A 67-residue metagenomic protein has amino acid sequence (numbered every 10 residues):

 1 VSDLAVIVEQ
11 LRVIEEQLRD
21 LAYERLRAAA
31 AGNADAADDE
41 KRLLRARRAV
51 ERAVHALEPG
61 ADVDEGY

Functional and structural regions predicted by a protein language model:
V1-L21: N-terminal acidic leader/helix
A5, E9, A37-L44, Y67: Short, charged, amphipathic alpha-helical segments
V13, Q17, E24, R48-H55: Short, residue-level hotspots on alpha-helical faces of the histone-fold and other alpha-helical interaction modules
Q17, G66-Y67: Intrinsically disordered, low-complexity regions of eukaryotic proteins
Q17-A36: Short E/K-rich amphipathic alpha-helical oligomerization segments
A31-D62: Short, charge-rich amphipathic interface segments used for partner binding and complex assembly
